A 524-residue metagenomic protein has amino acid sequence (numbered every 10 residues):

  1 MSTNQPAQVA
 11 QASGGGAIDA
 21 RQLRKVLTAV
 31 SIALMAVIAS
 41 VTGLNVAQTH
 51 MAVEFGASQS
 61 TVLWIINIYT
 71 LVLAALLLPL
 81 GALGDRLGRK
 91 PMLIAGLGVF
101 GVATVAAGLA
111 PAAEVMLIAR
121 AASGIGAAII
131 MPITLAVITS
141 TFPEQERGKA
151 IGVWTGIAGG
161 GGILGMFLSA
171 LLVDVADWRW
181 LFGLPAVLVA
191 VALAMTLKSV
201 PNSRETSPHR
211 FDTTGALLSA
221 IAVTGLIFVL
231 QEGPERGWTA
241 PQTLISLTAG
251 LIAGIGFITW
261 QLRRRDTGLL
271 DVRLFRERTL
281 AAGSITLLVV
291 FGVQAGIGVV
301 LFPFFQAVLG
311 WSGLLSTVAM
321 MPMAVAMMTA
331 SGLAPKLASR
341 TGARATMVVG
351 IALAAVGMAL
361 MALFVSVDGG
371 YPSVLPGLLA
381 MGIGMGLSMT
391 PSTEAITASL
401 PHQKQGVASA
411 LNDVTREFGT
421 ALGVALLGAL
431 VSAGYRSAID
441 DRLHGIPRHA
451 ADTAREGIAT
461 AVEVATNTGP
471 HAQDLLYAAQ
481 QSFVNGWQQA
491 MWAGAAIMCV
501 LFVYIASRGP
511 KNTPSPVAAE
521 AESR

Functional and structural regions predicted by a protein language model:
M1-L34: Cytosolic juxtamembrane N-terminal segment immediately preceding the first transmembrane helix of multi-pass
P6-A12, G16, V191, A395 (+2 more regions): Hydrophobic transmembrane architecture of multi-pass small-molecule transporters
L23-A39, L44-V46, Q59, T213-A216 (+10 more regions): 12-transmembrane solute porter fold
A47-A75, V115-I118, L314-V318: Extracellular/periplasmic helix-loop-helix junction of adjacent transmembrane segments in MFS-like secondary
G56, G88, L109-V115, A176-D177 (+3 more regions): Helix-breaking motifs and short loop linkers at transmembrane-helix boundaries and internal kinks in secondary membrane
N67-G81, M131, L135, M321-L333: Central cavity-lining transmembrane alpha-helices of secondary-active solute carriers, predominantly the Major
L77-T214, P241, H402: Helix-loop-helix hairpins in multi-pass membrane proteins, especially solute transporters
